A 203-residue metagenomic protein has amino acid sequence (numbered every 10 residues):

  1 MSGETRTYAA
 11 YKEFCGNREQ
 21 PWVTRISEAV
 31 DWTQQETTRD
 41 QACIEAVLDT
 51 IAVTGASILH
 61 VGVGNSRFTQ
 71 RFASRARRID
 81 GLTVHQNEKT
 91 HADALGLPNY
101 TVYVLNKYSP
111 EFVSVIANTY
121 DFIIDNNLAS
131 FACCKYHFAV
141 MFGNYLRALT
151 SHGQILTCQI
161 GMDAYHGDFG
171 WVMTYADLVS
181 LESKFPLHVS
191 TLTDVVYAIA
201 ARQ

Functional and structural regions predicted by a protein language model:
M1-I51, G55, V61-P110, K135-Y136 (+1 more regions): Class I (Rossmann-like) S-adenosyl-L-methionine-dependent methyltransferase catalytic domain, capturing the SAM-binding
H60, S130: Glycine-/small-residue-rich active-site loops that bind phosphorylated ligands and cofactors
F112-I123: A short acidic, Gly/Pro-enriched loop at the edge of an enzyme's catalytic core that lines a small-molecule cofactor
D125-L128: A short beta-strand submotif of the Rossmann-like class I SAM-dependent methyltransferase core that lines
F131-N144: A short, conserved alpha-helix within the catalytic core of class I
C133, L149-S151: Helix-to-beta-strand junctions that scaffold the AdoMet/dcAdoMet cofactor pocket in Class I SAM-dependent enzymes
